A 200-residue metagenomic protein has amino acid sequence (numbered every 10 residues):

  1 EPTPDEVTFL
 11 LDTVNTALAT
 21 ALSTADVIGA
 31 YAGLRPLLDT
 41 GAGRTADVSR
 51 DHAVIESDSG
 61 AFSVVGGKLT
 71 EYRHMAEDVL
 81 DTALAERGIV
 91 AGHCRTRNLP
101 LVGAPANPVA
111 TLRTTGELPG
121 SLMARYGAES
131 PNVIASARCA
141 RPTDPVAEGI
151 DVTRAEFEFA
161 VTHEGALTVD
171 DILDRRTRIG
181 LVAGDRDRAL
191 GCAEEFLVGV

Functional and structural regions predicted by a protein language model:
E1-V200: C-terminal accessory subdomains/tails of enzymes that are appended
